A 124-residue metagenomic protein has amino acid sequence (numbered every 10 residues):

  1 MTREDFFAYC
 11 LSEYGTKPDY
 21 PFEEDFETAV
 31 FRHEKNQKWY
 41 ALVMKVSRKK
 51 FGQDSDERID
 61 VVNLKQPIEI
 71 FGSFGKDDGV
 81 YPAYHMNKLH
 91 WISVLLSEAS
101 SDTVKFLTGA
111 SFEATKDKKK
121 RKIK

Functional and structural regions predicted by a protein language model:
M1-K124: Charge-dense, helix-prone N-terminal extensions
